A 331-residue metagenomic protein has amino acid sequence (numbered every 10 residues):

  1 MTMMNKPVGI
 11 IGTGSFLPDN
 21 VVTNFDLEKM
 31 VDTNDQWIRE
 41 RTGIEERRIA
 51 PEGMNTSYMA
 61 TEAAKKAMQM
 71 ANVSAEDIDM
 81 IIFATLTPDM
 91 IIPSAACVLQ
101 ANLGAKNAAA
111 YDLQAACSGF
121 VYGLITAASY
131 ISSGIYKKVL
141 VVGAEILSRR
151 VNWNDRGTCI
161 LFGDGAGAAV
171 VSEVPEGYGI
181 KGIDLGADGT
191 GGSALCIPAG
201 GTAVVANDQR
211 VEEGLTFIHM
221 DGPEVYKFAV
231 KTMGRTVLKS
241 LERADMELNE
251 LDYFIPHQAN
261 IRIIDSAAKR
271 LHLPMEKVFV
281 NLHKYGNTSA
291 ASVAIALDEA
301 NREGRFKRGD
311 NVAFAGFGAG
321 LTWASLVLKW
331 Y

Functional and structural regions predicted by a protein language model:
M1-E52, D155-K227, K231, R235 (+1 more regions): Condensing-enzyme catalytic core mediating Claisen C-C bond formation in acyl metabolism
I11, A84, Q114, V139-E145 (+4 more regions): Short beta-strand segments
V21-V22, I92-S94, V151-D155, W323-V327: Short acidic, glycine/serine/threonine-rich loops at helix termini
V31-E40, M90-G104, V141-L147, T202-V211 (+1 more regions): Acidic-glycine-rich active-site phosphate/pyrophosphate-binding loop
S57, T61-A64, M68, T87-P88 (+4 more regions): Claisen-condensing/thiolase-fold acyl-transfer catalytic domains that form or cleave C-C bonds in fatty acid
M70, S74-K106: Anion-binding (especially nucleotide phosphate/pyrophosphate-binding) glycine-rich loop and adjoining beta-alpha core
E76-A84, L248-H257: Short glycine-rich phosphate-binding loop at a beta-alpha junction
S132-A166: Flexible, glycine-rich active-site loops centered on histidine and acidic residues that chelate a metal or position
